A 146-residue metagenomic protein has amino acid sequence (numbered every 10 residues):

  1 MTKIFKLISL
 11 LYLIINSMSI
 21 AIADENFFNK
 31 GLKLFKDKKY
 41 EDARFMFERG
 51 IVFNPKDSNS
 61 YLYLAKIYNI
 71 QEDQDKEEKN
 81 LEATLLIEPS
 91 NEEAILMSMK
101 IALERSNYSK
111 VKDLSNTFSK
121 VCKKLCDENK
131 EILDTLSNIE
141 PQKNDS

Functional and structural regions predicted by a protein language model:
K36-D37, I70-Q71, E104-R105, N138-Q142: Register position in tetratricopeptide repeats
R49-G50, A83-T84, T117-F118: Canonical positions in the second alpha-helix
F53, I87, K120-K124: Structural marker of alpha-solenoid helical repeat scaffolds
D57, N91, L125-C126: Residue-level recognition of tetratricopeptide repeat
Y63, M97-S98, E131-T135: Canonical tetratricopeptide repeat
K112-S146: Terminal, low-structured helical/coil segments at or just beyond the last alpha-helical repeat
